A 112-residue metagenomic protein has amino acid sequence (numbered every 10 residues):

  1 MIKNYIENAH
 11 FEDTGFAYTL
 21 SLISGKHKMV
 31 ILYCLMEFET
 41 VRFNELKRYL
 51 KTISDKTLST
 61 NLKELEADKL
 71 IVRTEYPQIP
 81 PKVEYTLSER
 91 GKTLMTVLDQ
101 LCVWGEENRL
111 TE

Functional and structural regions predicted by a protein language model:
I2-L20: Short, Lys/Arg-enriched N-terminal segment that forms or immediately precedes the first helix of a structured domain
T14-T57, E84: N-terminal helix-turn-helix DNA-binding core of bacterial DNA-binding proteins
Y18, R48, T60, T96-D99 (+1 more regions): Generic recognition of well-ordered alpha-helical segments within structured catalytic/regulatory domains
G25, M29, K63, K92 (+1 more regions): Generic detection of well-ordered alpha-helical segments
M29, D68, V97-R109: Alpha-helical linker/hinge and terminal dimerization helices associated with HTH transcriptional regulators
K47-R73, P80: Canonical helix-turn-helix DNA-binding module
P77-Q100: Basic, amphipathic "hinge/linker" alpha-helix immediately C-terminal to the N-terminal HTH DNA-binding motif
